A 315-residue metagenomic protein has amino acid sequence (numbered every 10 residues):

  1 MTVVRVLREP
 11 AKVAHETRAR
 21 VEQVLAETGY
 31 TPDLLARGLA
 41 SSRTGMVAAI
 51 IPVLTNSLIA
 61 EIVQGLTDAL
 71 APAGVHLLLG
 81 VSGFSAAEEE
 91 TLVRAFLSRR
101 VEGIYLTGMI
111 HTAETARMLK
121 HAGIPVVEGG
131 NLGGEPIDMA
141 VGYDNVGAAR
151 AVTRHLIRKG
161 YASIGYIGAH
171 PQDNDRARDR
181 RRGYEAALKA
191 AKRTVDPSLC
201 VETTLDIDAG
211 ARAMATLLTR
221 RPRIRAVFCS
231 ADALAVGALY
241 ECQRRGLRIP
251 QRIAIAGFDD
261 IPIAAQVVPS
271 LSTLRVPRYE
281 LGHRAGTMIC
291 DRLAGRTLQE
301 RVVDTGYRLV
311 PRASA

Functional and structural regions predicted by a protein language model:
M1-G45, A315: N-terminal helix-turn-helix DNA-binding module of bacterial transcription factors
R18, V63-Q64, R181: Short amphipathic alpha-helical segment that frequently serves as the phosphate-/nucleotide-binding helix
E27, D68-A73, H121-E128, L132-A315: Bacterial carbohydrate/catabolite-sensing allosteric modules
L34, S42-R154, R158, T219 (+1 more regions): Alpha-helical recognition/docking segments in bacterial nutrient-uptake and carbohydrate-utilization systems
